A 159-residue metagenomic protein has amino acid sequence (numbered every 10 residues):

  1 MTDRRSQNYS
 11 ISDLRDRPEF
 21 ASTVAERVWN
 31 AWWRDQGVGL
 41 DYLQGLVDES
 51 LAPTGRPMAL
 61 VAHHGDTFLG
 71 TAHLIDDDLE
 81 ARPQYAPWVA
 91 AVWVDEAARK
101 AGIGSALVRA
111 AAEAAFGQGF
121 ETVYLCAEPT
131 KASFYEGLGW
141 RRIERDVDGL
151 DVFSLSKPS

Functional and structural regions predicted by a protein language model:
M1-T23, S159: Conserved N-terminal entry element of GNAT/NAT acetyltransferase domains
N8, E19, A25-D48: Conserved GNAT-fold acetyl-CoA-binding loop/helix
S50-G55: Short loop/turn motifs at secondary-structure junctions and domain boundaries
A59-V61, T67-D77, W88, W93: Conserved beta-strand in the GNAT
A98, G102-A110: Conserved acetyl-CoA pyrophosphate-binding loop and the N-cap/start of the following alpha-helix in GNAT-like
A115-A127: Conserved GNAT acetyl-CoA-binding A-motif
Y124-C126, E136, R141-S156: Conserved catalytic-core motifs of GNAT/GCN5-like acyltransferases
